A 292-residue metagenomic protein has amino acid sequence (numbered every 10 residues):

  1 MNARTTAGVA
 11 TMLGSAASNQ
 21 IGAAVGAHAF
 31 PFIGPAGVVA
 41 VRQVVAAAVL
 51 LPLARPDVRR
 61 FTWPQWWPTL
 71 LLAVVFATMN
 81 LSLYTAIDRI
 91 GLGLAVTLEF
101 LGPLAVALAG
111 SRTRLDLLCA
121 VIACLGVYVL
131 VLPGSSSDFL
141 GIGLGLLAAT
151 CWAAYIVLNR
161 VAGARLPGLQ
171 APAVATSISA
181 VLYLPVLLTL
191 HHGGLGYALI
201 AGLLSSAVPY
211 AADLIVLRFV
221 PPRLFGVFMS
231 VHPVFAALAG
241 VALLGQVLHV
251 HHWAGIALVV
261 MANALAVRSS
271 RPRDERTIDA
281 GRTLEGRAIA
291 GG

Functional and structural regions predicted by a protein language model:
M1-G37, V74, T78-S82, L125-Y128 (+3 more regions): Glycine-/small-residue-enriched transmembrane alpha-helix faces in small-molecule transporters and effluxers
A3-G8, F32-A36, A40, F61-W66 (+3 more regions): Juxtamembrane helix-entry segments on the extracytoplasmic side of multipass membrane proteins
L13-I21, V25, L53, L70-T85 (+5 more regions): Hydrophobic alpha-helical transmembrane segments of multi-pass membrane transport proteins, especially secondary
V25, P31-T78, L101-V106, C151-L158 (+2 more regions): Transmembrane alpha-helices of multi-pass small-molecule transport proteins
A29, V38, R42, A86 (+7 more regions): Hydrophobic/aromatic residues within transmembrane alpha-helices of multi-pass small-molecule transporters
G37-A47, F76, Y84-R114, A148 (+1 more regions): Specific alpha-helical transmembrane segments that line the substrate/conduction pathway and gating interfaces
L71-V74, L101, L115-P133, T150 (+3 more regions): Hydrophobic transmembrane alpha-helices of multi-pass small-molecule transport proteins
S230-G292: C-terminal-most transmembrane helix of multi-pass membrane proteins
